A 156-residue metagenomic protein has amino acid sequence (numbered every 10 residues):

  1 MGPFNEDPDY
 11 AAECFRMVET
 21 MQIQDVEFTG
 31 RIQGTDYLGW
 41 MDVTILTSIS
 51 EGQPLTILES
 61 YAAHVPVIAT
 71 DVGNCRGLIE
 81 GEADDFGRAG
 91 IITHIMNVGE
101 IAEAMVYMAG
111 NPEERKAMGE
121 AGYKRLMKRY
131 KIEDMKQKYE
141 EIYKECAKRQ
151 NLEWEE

Functional and structural regions predicted by a protein language model:
M1-A12: Glycosyltransferase donor-sugar binding loop
A11-R31: Nucleotide-activated donor-binding/catalytic signature segment of Leloir-type glycosyltransferases, i.e., the conserved
G30-M41, A62: Short acidic alpha-helix that forms the nucleotide-activated donor recognition element in Leloir-type transferases
I49: Aromatic "clamp/platform" in nucleotide-sugar-dependent glycosyltransferases that forms part of the donor/acceptor
P66-A69, N74-I79: Short hydrophobic beta-strand element within catalytic cores of glycosyltransferases and related nucleotide-activated
G81-V98, Y107-P112: Conserved acidic donor-binding segment of nucleotide-sugar-dependent glycosyltransferases
Y107, E114-K128, K138-E141: A short, well-ordered alpha-helix in the C-terminal region of glycosyltransferases
I132-E156: C-terminal alpha-helical cap of glycosyltransferases
